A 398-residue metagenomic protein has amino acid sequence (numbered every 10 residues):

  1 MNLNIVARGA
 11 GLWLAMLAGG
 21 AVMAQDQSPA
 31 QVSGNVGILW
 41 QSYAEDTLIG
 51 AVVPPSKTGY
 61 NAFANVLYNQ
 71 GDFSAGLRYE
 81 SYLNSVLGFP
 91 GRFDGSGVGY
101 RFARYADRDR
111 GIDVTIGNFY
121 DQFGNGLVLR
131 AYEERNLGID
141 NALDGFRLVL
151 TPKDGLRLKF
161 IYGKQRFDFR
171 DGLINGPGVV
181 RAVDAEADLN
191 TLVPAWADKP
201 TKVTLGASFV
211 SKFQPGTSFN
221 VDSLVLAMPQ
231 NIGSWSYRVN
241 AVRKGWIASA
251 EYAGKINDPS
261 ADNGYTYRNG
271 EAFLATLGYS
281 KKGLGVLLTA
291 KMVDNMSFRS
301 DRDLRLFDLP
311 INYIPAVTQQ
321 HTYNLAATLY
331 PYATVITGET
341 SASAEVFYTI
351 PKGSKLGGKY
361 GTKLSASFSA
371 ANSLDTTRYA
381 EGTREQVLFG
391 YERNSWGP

Functional and structural regions predicted by a protein language model:
M1-A7: N-terminal secretory signal peptides that target proteins for export/translocation
G9-G20: Bacterial N-terminal signal peptides
V22-A24: Signal peptide processing junction and immediate N-terminal pro/mature segment of secreted/exported proteins
D26-G59, Y68-N69, S74-A75, Y79 (+3 more regions): Signature for the C-terminal beta-barrel architecture of outer-membrane proteins
A62-N65, R101-F102: Short secondary-structure capping/turn segments at boundaries of alpha-helices and beta-strands
G97-G99: Short, compositionally biased strand/turn segments that nucleate or flank brief secondary-structure elements
R101-A103, R110-L127, A131, R135-P152: Well-ordered mid-protein domain cores that form the structural environment of catalytic cofactors
